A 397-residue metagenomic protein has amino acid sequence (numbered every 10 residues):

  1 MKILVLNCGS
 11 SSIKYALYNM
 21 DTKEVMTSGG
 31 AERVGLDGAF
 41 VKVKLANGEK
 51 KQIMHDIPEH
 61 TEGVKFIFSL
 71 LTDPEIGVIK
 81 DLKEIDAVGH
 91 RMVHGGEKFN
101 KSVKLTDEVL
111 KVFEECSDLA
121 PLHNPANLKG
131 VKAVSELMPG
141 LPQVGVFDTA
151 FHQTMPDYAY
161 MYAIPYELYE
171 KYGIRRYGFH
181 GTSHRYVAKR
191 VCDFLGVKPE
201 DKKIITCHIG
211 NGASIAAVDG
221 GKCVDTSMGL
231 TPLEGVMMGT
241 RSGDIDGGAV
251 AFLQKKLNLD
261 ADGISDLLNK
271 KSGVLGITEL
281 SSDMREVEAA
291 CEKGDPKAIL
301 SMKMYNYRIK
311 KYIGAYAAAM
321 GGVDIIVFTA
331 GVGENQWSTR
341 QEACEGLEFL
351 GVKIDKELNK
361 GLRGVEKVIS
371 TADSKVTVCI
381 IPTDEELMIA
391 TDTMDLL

Functional and structural regions predicted by a protein language model:
M1-L4: Extreme N-terminal starter segment of soluble prokaryotic enzymes
G9, H90-V93, I209, V323 (+1 more regions): Glycine-rich beta-strand-to-loop/alpha-helix junction loops that act as flexible
S12-P58, G229: Short glycine-rich, Thr/Ser-proximal phosphate-binding strand/loop in the N-terminal lobe of ATP-dependent enzymes
L71, E75-H123, V144, A150-A159: Short beta-strand-loop/turn "lid" adjacent to the catalytic site in phosphate-handling enzymes
F151-Q254: Glycine-rich phosphate-binding loop of actin/hexokinase-like ATP-binding domains
D219, D225-D260, D266, A330-G361: Catalytic phosphate/nucleotide-handling subdomain of diverse soluble enzymes
D266, G273-I277, M284-A319: Adenine-nucleotide phosphate-binding core of ATP-dependent small-molecule kinases
I299, K303-V323, V327, G333-L397: Internal helix-turn-beta structural module
